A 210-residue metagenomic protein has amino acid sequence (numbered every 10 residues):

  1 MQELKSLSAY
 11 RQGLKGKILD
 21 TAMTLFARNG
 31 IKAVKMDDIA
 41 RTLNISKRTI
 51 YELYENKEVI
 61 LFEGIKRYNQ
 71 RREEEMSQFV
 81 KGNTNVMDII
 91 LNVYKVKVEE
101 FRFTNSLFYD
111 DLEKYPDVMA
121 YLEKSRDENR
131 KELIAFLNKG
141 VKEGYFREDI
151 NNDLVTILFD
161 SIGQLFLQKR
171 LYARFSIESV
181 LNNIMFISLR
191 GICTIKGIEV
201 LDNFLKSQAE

Functional and structural regions predicted by a protein language model:
M1-N29, A33-I45, V59-F62: Basic, helix-initiating cap at the start of DNA-binding domains
M1-Q2, A135-K139, E143, F175-E210: C-terminal peripheral helix-coil segments that are non-catalytic and often amphipathic
R11, I65, N69, M119-R130 (+1 more regions): Amphipathic, non-transmembrane alpha-helical scaffold segments
N44-Y54: Short hydrophobic/aromatic patch on the recognition helix
N56-L61, R71: Short amphipathic alpha-helical segment with a characteristic S/N-K-E followed by hydrophobic residues
E63, E74-F103, T156-F159: Hydrophobic alpha-helical connector segments
V98-Y145: Short secondary-structure transition hinges
D127-V155, F159-F166, R170: Hydrophobic alpha-helical bundle segments that form small-molecule/ligand-binding pockets
